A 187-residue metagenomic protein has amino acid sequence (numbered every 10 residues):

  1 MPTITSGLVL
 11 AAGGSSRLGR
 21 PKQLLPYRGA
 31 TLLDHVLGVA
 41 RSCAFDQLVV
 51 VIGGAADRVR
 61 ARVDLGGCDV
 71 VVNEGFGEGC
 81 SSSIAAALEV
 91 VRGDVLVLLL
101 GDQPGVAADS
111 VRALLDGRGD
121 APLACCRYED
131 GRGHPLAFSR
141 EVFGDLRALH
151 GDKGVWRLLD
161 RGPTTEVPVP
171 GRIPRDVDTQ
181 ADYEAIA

Functional and structural regions predicted by a protein language model:
P2-R132, P163-P170: Nucleotide and nucleotide-moiety/phosphate-recognizing core
P2-T3, G144, A148-A187: Conserved alpha/beta core of the MobA/IspD/sugar-nucleotide pyrophosphorylase nucleotidyltransferase superfamily
S15, L25, F143-G144, E184: Nucleotide phosphate-binding site architecture
A85-A87, E141-L146: Short beta-strand and adjoining strand-loop segment in the mid-core of the Rossmann-like NAD(P)-dependent dehydrogenase
G93, G133-G144, Q180: Conserved nucleotide-sugar donor-binding and metal-coordinating catalytic region shared by glycosyltransferases
G105, A137, D176-V177: Short aromatic/basic micro-patch
G131-G133, F138, G154, R172: A conserved catalytic-core signature of glycosyltransferases
